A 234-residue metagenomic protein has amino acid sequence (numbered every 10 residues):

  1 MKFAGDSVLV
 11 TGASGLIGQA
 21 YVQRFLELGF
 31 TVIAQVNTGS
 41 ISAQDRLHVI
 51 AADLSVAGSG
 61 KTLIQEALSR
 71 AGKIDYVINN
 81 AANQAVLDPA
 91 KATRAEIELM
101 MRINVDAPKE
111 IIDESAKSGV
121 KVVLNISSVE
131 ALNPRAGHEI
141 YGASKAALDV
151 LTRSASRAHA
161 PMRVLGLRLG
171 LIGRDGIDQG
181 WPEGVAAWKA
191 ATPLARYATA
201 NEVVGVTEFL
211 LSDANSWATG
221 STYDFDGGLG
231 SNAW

Functional and structural regions predicted by a protein language model:
S14: Conserved glycine-rich cofactor-binding loop
D88-E98, I177, W188: Substrate-binding pocket helix/loop in short-chain dehydrogenase/reductase
I112, S144: Active-site helix of classical SDR
S128: Residue(s) in the substrate-gating loop at a strand-loop-helix junction that position the organic substrate next
N133, E208, T219-W234: Short C-terminal tail/terminal secondary-structure segment of NAD(P)H-dependent dehydrogenase/reductase domains
S156-A158: Alpha-helical segment proximal to the catalytic Tyr-Lys
A160-R163, A218-G220: Short, small/polar-rich loop/turn modules that mediate ligand/substrate recognition or access, typified
